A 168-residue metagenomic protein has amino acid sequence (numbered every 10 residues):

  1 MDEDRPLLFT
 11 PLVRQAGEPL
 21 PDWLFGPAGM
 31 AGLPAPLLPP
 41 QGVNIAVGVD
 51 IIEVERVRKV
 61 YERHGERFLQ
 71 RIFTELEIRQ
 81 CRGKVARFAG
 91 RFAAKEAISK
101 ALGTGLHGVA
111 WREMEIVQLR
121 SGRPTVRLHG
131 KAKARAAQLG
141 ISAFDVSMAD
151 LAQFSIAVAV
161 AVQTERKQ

Functional and structural regions predicted by a protein language model:
D2-Q168: Core catalytic alpha/beta fold that binds nucleotide/phospho-ligands
